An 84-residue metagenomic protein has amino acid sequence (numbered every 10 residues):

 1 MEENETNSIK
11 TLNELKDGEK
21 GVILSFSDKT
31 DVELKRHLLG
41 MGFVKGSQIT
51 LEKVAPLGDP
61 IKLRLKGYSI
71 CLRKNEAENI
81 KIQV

Functional and structural regions predicted by a protein language model:
M1-L34, L39, V44, T50-L51 (+1 more regions): Compact, charge-rich alpha-helical regulatory domains located at protein termini
